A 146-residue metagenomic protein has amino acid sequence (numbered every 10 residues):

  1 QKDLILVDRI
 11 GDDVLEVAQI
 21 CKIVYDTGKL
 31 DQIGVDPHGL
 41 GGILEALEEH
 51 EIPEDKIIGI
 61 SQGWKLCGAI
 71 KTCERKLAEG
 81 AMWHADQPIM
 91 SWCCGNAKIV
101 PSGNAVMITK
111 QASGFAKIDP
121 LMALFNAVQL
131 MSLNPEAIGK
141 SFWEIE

Functional and structural regions predicted by a protein language model:
Q1, H38-L40, W92, W143: Tryptophan-centered motif/residue detector
Q1-I33: Nucleic-acid-processing active sites and adjacent nucleic-acid-binding tracks, predominantly divalent metal-dependent
L15-E16, H38-G39, F115: Short, glycine/acidic-rich beta->alpha junctions
V17-C21, I43, A69: Extended, hydrophobic alpha-helical segments in both membrane/secreted and soluble proteins
G28-G39, L44, I58: Short glycine-rich phosphate-binding loop at a beta-alpha junction
A46-A137: Metal-dependent DNA phosphodiester-chemistry modules and their immediately adjacent helices/loops in DNA-processing
A137-E146: Acidic, low-complexity intrinsically disordered tails
